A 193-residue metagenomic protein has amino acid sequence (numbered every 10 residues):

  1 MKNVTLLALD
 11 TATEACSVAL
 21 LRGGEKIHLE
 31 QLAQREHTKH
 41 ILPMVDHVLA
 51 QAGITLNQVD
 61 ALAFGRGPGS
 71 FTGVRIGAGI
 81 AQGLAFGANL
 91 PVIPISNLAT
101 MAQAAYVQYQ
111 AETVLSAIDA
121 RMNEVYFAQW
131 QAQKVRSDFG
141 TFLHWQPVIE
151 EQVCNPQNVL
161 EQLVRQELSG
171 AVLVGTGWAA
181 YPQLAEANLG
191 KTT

Functional and structural regions predicted by a protein language model:
M1, L21, G87, L168 (+1 more regions): Short, well-ordered coil/turn elements that cap or connect secondary structure elements
M1-R66: N-terminal beta-alpha supersecondary unit
E36, P91-T193: Surface "functional belts" at beta-alpha junctions
H40, R75-I76, L184: Generic recognition of short, well-ordered alpha-helical segments
H40-P43, G79, T100: Short amphipathic alpha-helical face segments that pack within enzyme cores and frequently flank/anchor catalytic
Q51-N57, F86-I95, E112: Phosphate-handling active-site elements
A63-N97: DPxDG-like acidic metal-binding loop motif
